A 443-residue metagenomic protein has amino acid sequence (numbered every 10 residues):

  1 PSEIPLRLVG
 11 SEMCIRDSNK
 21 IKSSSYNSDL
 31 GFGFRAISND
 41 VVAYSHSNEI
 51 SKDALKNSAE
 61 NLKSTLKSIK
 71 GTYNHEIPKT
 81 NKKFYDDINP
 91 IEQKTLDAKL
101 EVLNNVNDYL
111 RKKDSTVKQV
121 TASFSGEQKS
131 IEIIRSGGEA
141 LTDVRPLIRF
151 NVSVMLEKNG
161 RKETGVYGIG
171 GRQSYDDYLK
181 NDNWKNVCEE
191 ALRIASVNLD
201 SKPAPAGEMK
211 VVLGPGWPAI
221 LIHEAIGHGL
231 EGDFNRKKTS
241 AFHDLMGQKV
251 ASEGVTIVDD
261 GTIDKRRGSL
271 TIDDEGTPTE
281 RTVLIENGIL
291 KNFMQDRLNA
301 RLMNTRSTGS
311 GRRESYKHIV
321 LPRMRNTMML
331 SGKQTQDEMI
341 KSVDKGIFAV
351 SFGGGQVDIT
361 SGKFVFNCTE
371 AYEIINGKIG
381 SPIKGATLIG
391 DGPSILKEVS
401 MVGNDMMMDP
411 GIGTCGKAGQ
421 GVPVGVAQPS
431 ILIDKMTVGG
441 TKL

Functional and structural regions predicted by a protein language model:
P1-G10, C14-I15: Single conserved hydrophobic/aromatic residue that forms the stacking wall/gate of nucleotide- or nucleobase-binding
S11-E12, R16-L443: N-terminal small-residue-enriched
